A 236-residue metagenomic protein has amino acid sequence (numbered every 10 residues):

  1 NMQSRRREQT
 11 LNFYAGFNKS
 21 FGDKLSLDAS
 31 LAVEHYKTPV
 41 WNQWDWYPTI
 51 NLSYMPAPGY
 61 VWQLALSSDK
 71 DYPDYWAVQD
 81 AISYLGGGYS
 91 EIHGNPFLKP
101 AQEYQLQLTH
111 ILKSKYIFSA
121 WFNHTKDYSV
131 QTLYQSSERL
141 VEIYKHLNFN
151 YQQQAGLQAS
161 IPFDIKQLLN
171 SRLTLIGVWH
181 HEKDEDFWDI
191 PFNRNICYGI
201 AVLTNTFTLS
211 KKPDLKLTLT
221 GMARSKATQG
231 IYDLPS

Functional and structural regions predicted by a protein language model:
N1-Q3, T38-Y47, Y75-S83, G88-S90 (+4 more regions): Outer-membrane beta-barrel translocator domains and adjoining extracellular loop/strand segments of Gram-negative
M2-R7, F17, T38-V40, L52 (+7 more regions): Outer-membrane beta-barrel proteins
S4-R6, T10, K99, F118-V202: Outer membrane beta-barrel strand-and-loop segments of large Gram-negative receptors, especially TonB-dependent
R5-S53, R172-W179, I200, T204-S225: Surface-exposed extracellular loop regions of Gram-negative outer-membrane beta-barrel proteins
T10-G16, A32, Y47-T49, Q63 (+6 more regions): Membrane-embedded beta-strand positions in outer-membrane beta-barrel channels/transporters
K19-L25, Y54-P58, Q102, L112-S114 (+3 more regions): Outer-membrane beta-barrel strand-turn architecture
L31-P39, L66-Y72, S114, F122-K126 (+4 more regions): Transmembrane beta-strands of outer-membrane beta-barrel pores
P58-Y60, K70-T125, E142-G156, P162-D164: Outer-membrane beta-barrel signature, preferentially recognizing the C-terminal barrel domain of Gram-negative
